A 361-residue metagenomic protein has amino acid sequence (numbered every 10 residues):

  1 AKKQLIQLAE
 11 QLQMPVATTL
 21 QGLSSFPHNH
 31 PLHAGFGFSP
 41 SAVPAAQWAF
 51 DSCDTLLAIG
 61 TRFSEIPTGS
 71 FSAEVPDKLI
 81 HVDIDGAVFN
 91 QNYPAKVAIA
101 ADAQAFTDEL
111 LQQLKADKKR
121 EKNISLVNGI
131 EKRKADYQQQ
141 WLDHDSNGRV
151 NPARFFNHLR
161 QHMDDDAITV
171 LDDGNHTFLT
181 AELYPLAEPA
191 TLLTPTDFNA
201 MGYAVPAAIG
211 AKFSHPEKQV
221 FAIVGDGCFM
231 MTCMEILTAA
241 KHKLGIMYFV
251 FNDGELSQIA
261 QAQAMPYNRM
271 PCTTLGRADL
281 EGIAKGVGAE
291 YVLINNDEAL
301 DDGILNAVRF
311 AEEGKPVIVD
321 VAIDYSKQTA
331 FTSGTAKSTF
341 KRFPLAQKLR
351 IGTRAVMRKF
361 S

Functional and structural regions predicted by a protein language model:
A1-Q21, A167: Redox- and metal-dependent alpha/beta enzyme cores, enriched for Fe-S-associated oxidoreductases and cofactor-handling
A1-Q7, P67-F71, H158, E182 (+2 more regions): A short acidic, amphipathic alpha-helical/loop segment
L5, E131-P206, A211: Active-site diphosphate/adenylate-binding microenvironment
I6-Q13, T68-G86, P189-A190, F331-A346: A short, gly/pro- and small-residue-rich
M14-L20, I80-D83, Y248-F251: Short internal beta-strands
G22-N128, A278, I304-V308: Glycine-rich, acidic loop regions that bind phosphate or pyrophosphate groups
G35, S39-S41, Q47, N90-N92 (+3 more regions): Thiamine diphosphate
T55, I168, Q219-F221: Structural motif
